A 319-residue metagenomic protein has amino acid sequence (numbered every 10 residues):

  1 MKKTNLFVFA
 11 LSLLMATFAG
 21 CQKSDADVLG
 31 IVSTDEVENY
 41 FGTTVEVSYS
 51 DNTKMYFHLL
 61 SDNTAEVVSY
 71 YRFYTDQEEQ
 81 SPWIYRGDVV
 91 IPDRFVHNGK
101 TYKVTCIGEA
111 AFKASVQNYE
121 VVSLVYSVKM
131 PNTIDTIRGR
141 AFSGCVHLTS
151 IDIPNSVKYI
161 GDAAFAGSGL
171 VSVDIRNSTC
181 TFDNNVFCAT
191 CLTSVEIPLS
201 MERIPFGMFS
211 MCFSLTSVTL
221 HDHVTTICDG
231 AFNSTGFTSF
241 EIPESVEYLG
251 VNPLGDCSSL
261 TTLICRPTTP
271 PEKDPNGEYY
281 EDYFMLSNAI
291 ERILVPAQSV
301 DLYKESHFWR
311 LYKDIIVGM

Functional and structural regions predicted by a protein language model:
M1-A19: Sec-dependent bacterial lipoprotein signal peptides
L13-S50: Bacterial Sec-dependent N-terminal signal peptides
E46-D76: GGW-centered surface loops in extracellular recognition modules
N63, I84-C106, Q117-T136, V146-Y159 (+7 more regions): Structural signature of tandem-repeat unit edges
Y71-P82, V116-V122: Acidic Ser/Thr/Pro-rich low-complexity disordered segments that often serve as glycosylated linkers/stalks around
E109-A110, G139-A141, G161-A164, D183-V186 (+4 more regions): Consensus positions within tandem repeat domains that build extended binding/scaffold surfaces
N276-M285, L302-K313: Short, aromatic/basic amphipathic alpha-helical patches
